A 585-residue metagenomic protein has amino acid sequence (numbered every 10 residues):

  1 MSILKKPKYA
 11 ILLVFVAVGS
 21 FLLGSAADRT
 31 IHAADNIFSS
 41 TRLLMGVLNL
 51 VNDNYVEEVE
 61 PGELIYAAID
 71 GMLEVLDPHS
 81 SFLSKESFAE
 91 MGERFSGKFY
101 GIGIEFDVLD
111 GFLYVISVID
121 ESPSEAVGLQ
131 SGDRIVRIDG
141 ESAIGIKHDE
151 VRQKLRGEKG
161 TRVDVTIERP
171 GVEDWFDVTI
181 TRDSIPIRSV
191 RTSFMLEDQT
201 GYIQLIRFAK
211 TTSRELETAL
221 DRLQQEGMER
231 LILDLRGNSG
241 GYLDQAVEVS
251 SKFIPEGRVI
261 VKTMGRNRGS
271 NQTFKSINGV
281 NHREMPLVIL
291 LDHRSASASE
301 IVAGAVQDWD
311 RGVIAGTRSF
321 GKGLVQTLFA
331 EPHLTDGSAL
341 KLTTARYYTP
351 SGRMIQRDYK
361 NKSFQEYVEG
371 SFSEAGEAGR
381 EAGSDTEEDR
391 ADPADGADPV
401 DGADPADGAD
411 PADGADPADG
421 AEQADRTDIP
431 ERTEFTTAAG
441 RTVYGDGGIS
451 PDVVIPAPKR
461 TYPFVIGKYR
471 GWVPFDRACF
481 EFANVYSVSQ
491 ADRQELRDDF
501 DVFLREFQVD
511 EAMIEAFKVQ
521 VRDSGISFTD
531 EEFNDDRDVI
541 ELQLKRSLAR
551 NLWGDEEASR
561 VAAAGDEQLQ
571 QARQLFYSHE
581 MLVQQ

Functional and structural regions predicted by a protein language model:
S2, A26-S40, L44, L48-P61 (+2 more regions): Cleft-lining beta-strand/loop regions that shape enzyme active-site pockets
Y9-S25: Hydrophobic membrane-insertion alpha-helices, especially the h-region of bacterial N-terminal signal peptides
Y55-I116, G160-T192, A563-R573, M581-Q585: Extended, small/polar residue-biased N-terminal targeting/export presequences and adjacent propeptide/linker tracts
V136-R137, V313, K341, Q356 (+1 more regions): Hydrophobic beta-strand signal
S295-S297, R346-I355, Y359: Metal-dependent DNA phosphodiester-chemistry modules and their immediately adjacent helices/loops in DNA-processing
L340-L342, I429-P430: Short, small/polar residue-rich loop motifs at catalytic or cofactor-binding pockets
M354-I355, Y359-Q585: Conserved functional hotspot residues or short segments at active or partner-binding sites across diverse domains
